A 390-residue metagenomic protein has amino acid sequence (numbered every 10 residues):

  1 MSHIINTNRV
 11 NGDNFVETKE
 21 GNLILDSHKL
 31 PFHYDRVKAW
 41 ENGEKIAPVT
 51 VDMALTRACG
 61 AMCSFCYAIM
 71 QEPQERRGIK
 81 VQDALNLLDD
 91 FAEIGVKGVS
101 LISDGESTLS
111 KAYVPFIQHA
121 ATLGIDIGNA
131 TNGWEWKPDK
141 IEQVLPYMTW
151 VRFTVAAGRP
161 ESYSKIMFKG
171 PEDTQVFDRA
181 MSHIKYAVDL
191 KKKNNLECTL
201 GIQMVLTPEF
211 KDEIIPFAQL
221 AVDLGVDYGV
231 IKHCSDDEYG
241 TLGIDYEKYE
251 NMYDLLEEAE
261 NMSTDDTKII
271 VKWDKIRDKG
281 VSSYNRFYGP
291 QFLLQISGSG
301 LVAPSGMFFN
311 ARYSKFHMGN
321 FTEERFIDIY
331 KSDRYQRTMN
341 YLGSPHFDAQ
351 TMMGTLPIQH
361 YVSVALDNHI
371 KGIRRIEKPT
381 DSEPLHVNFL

Functional and structural regions predicted by a protein language model:
M1-A47, L301, M307-L390: Flexible mid-to-C-terminal extensions adjoining Fe-S/redox cofactors in radical SAM and related proteins
M1-V16, Q74, I79, E93 (+5 more regions): Radical SAM enzyme [4Fe-4S]-AdoMet core and its adjacent flexible, acidic and glycine-rich loops/tails across
S2-W150, D178, G229, L242-M252 (+1 more regions): Conserved alpha-helical substructure of the radical SAM core
C59, C63-C66, F287, S305 (+1 more regions): Short cysteine clusters
C63, P138, S162, P304-G306 (+1 more regions): Activation segment
